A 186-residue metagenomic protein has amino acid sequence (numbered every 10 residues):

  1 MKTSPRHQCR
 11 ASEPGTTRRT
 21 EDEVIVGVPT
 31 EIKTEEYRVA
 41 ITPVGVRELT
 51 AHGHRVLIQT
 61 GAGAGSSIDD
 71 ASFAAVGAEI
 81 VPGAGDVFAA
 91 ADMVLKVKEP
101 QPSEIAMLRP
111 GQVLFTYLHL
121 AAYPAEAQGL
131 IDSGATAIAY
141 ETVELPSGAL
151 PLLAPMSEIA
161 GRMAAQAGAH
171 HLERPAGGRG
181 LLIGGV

Functional and structural regions predicted by a protein language model:
K2-P5, A11-I25, E31, P102-V186: Glycine/serine-rich phosphate-binding loop and adjoining beta1-alpha1 elements at the start of nucleotide-handling
E13-G129, S133: An N-terminal-biased, well-structured beta-alpha scaffold segment characteristic of Rossmann-like dinucleotide-binding
